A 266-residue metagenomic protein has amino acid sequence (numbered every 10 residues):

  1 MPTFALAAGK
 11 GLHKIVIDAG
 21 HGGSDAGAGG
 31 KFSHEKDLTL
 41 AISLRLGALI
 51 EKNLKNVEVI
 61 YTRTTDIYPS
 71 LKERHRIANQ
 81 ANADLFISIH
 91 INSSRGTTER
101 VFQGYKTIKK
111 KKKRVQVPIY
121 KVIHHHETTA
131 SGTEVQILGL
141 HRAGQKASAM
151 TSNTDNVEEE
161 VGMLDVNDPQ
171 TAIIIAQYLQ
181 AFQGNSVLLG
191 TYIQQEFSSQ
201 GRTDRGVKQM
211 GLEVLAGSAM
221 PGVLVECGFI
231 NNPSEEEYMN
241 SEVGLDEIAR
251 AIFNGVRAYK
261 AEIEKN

Functional and structural regions predicted by a protein language model:
A5-A8: Short boundary motifs at domain starts and secondary-structure transition points
K10-L12, D37-L38, I42-N266: Active-site-proximal helix/loop segments of hydrolytic enzymes
K14-V16: Residues that mark the start of a beta-strand
A19-H21, C227: Glycine-rich beta-strand-to-loop/alpha-helix junction loops that act as flexible
H21-K31, N232, E236: Glycine-rich N-terminal loop/short-helix segment of MobA-like nucleotidyltransferase
G27-A41: Glycine- and acidic-residue-enriched helix-capping/strand-helix junction motifs
